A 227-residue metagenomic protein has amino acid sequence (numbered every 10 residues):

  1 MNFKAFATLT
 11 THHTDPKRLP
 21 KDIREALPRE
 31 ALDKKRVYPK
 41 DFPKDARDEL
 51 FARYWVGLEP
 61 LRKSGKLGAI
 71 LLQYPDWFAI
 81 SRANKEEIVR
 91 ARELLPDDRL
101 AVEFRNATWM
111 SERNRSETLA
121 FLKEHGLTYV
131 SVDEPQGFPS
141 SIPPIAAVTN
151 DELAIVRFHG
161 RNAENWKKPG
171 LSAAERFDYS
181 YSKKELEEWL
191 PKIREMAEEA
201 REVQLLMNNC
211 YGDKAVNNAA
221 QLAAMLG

Functional and structural regions predicted by a protein language model:
N2-G227: Residues lining hydrophobic/aromatic ligand-binding pockets adjacent to catalytic sites
